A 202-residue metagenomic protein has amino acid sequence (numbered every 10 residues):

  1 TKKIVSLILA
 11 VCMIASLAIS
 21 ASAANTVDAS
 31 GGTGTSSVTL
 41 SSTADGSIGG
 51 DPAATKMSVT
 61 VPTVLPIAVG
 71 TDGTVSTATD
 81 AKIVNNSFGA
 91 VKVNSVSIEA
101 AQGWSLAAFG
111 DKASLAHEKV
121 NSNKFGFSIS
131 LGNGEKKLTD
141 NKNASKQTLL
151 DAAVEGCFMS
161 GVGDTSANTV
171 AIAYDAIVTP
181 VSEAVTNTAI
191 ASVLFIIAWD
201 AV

Functional and structural regions predicted by a protein language model:
T1-K2, V84: Generic cytosolic/nucleocytoplasmic N-terminal low-complexity/intrinsically disordered segments
K2-S22: Sec-dependent N-terminal signal peptides of Gram-positive bacterial secreted proteins and lipoproteins
S16, A29-T33, G50-A54, N86 (+2 more regions): A generic structural signal for short, non-catalytic loop/turn and secondary-structure boundary residues
A21-G89, A101-A107, P180-V202: Short, polar/proline-rich extracytoplasmic segments that appear immediately after membrane translocation
V27, D72-V75, D140-S192, A201: Exposed beta-sheet edge/beta-hairpin loop segments within beta-rich domains
D80-K82, N94-S95, T169-D175, S192-I196: Beta-strand secondary-structure signal
A90-I98: Short, hydrophobic/aromatic beta-strand segments
I98-T148: A surface/secretory-pathway sequence property marking extracellular, secreted, or lumenal proteins enriched
